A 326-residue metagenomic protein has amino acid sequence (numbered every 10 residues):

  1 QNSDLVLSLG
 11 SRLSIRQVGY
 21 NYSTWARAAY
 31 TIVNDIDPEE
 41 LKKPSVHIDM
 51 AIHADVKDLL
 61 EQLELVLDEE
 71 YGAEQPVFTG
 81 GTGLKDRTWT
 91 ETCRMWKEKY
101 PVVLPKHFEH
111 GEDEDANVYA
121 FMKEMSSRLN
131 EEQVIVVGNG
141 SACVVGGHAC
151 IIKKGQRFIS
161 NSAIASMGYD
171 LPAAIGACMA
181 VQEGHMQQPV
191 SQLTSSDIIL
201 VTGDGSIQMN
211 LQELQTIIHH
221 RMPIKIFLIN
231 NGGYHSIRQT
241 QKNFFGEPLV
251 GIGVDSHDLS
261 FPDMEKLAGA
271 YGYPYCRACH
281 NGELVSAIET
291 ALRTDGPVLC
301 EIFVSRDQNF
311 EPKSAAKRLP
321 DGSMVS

Functional and structural regions predicted by a protein language model:
Q1-T92, I288: Glycine-rich, acidic loop regions that bind phosphate or pyrophosphate groups
N2, L41-P44, A51-H53, L60-L63 (+2 more regions): Thiamine diphosphate
D4, G10, L60-E74, K97-L104 (+5 more regions): Structural signal for hydrophobic packing residues in well-ordered secondary-structure cores of soluble enzyme domains
S8, V33, I135-V137, L200 (+1 more regions): Structural beta-sheet core signal
S14-I15, D115-N117, S206-M209: Active-site glycine- and acidic-residue-rich loops that bind and position anionic ligands or nucleotide-like cofactors
I52, V56, L60, T82-W89 (+7 more regions): Generic structural signal for well-ordered, non-membrane alpha-helical segments in soluble metabolic enzymes
G72-E114, A316-S326: Conserved acidic/glycine
T92-S191: Active-site diphosphate/adenylate-binding microenvironment
